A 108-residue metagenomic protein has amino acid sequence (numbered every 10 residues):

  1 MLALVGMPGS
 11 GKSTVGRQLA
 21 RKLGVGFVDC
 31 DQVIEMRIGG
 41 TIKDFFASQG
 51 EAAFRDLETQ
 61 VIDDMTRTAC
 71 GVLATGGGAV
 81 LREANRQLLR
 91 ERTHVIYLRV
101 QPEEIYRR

Functional and structural regions predicted by a protein language model:
L4: Hydrophobic anchor at the beta1->P-loop junction of P-loop NTPases
M7: P-loop (Walker A) phosphate-binding loop of NTP-binding proteins
K12: Conserved lysine of the Walker
V15: Hydrophobic positions on the alpha1 helix immediately C-terminal to the Walker A/P-loop
Q18: Active-site signature of alpha/beta-hydrolase-fold catalytic machinery across serine- and Asp/Cys-nucleophile hydrolases
K22-G24, D29: Short glycine-rich hinge loops at helix-strand junctions in the catalytic core of two-component histidine kinases
D29-R90, E103: ATP-dependent small-molecule kinase phosphotransfer cores that center on conserved nucleotide phosphate-binding segments
L89-R108: Conserved phosphate-donor/acceptor-positioning beta-strand/loop module used by diverse small-molecule
